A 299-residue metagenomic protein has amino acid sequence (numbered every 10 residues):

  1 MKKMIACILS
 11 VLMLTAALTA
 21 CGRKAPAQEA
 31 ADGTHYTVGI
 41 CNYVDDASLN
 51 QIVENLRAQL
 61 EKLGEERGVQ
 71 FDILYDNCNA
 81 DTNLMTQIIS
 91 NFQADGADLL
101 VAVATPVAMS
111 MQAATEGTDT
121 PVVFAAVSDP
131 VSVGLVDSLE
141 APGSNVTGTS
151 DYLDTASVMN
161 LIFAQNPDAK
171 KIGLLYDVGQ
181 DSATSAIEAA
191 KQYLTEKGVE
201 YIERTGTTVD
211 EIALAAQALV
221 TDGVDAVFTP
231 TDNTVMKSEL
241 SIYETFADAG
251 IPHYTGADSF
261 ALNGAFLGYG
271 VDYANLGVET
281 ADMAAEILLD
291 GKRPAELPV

Functional and structural regions predicted by a protein language model:
M1-Y36, K62, E66: Short, low-complexity disordered leader/linker segments with a strong preference for bacterial N-terminal type II
D32, D129-K171, V271-K292: Hydrophobic alpha-helical segments within soluble ligand-binding/sensing domains
D32-A58, L63, L74-N83, G179-A183 (+1 more regions): Extracytoplasmic "Venus flytrap"
V38, L56, T147-K197, R293-V299: An alpha-beta-alpha
S48-I52, L56-Q59, L84-I88, V103-V107 (+9 more regions): Stable alpha-helical elements in mature extracytoplasmic
K62-M85, N145-V146, Y193-V209: Short beta-strand elements in bilobed, periplasmic/extracellular small-molecule ligand-binding domains
L74-D137, D232-A247, I251-G256: Beta-alpha junction/loop-to-helix N-cap segments that form part of ligand/metal-binding clefts
D181-I251, A257: Pocket-lining segment of extracytoplasmic ligand-binding domains
